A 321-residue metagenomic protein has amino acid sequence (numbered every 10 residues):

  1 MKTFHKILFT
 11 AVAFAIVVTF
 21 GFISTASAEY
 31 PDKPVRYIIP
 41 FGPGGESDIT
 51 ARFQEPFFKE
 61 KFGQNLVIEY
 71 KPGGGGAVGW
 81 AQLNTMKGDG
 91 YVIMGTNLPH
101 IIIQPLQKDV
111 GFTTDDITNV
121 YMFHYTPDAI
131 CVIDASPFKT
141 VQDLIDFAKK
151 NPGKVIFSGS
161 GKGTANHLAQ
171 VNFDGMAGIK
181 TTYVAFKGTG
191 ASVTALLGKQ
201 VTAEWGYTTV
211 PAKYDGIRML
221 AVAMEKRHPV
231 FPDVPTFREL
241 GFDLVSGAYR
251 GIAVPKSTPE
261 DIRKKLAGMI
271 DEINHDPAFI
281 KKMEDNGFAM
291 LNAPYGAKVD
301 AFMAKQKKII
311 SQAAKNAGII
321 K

Functional and structural regions predicted by a protein language model:
M1-V12: Bacterial N-terminal signal peptides that target proteins for export
F14-T25: C-terminal segment of classical bacterial N-terminal signal peptides
A28-D116, K154, K162, G175-W205 (+3 more regions): N-terminal (or domain-start) structured segment
D32-P34, G175-I179, T258-K321: An extracytoplasmic/periplasmic, membrane-proximal ligand-sensing/linker region
Q54, F58, N166, M303-Q306: Hydrophobic/aromatic residues within well-ordered alpha-helical segments
F58, Q82-Y91, P105-A191, E239 (+1 more regions): Hinge/capping helix and adjacent helix->loop/strand transition within the periplasmic-binding protein
W80, T140-V141, V234, G296: Structural motif detector for alpha-helix initiation sites
Y125, T208-H275, A301-I309, A313: C-terminal lobe and pocket-closing loops of periplasmic/extracytoplasmic Venus-flytrap solute-binding proteins
